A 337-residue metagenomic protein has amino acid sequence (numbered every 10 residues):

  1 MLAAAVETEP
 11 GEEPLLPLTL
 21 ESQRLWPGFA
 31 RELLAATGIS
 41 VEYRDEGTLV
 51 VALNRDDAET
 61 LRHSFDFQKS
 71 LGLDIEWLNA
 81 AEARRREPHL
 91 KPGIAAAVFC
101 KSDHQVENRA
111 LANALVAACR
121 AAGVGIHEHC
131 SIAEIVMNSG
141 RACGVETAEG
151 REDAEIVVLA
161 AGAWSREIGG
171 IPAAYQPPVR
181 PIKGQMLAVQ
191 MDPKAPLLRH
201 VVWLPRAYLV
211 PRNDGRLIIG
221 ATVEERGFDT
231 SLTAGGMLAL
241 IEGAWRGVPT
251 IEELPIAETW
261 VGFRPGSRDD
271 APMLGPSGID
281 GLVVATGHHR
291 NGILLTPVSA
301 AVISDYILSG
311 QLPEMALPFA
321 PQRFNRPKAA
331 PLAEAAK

Functional and structural regions predicted by a protein language model:
M1-E82, R86, G243-W245: Dinucleotide-binding Rossmann-like beta1-alpha1 core, especially the glycine-rich loop that anchors the ADP
M1-L2, V6, G38-R44, R141 (+1 more regions): Active-site substrate-recognition segment that forms the wall of the catalytic cavity or substrate channel
A5-T8, E32, A118, E167 (+4 more regions): Active-site catalytic microenvironments for nucleophilic, acid-base chemistry
T19-L25, A161, G236, L240 (+1 more regions): Hydrophobic/aromatic residues within well-ordered alpha-helical segments
I39-A52, S64, L71, E76-A122 (+3 more regions): Helix-loop-beta segment of a Rossmann-like dinucleotide-binding subdomain
N79-A80, E128-C130, E258-W260: Short loop/edge segments at beta-strand edges and connector loops that shape dinucleotide/nucleotide cofactor-binding
A97-I156, A160: Helical element adjacent to the flavin cofactor pocket in flavoenzyme catalytic cores
L204, V248-K337: C-terminal catalytic lobe of FAD-dependent flavoproteins
